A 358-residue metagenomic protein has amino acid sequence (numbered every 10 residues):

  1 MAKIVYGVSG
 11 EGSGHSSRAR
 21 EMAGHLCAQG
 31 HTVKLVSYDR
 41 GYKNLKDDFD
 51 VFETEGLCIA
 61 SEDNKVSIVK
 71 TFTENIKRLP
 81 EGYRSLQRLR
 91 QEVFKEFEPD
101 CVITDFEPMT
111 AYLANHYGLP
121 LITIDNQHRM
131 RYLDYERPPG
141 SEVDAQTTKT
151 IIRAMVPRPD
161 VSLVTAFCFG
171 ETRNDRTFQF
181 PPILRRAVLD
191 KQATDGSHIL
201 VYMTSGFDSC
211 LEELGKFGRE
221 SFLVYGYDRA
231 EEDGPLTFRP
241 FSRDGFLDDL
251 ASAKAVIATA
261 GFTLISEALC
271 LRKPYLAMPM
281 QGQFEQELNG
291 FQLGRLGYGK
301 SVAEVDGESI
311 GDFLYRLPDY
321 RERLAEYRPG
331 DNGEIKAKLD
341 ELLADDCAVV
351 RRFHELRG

Functional and structural regions predicted by a protein language model:
V8-R20: A short, glycine/small-residue-rich beta-strand->loop->alpha-helix junction that serves as a flexible
G10, A28, V33-E81: Conserved nucleotide-sugar phosphate-binding/catalytic loop shared by glycosyltransferases and other
A23, I183-A255, E308: Donor-nucleotide binding loops and adjacent catalytic segments primarily of GT-B fold Leloir glycosyltransferases
I68-C101, P108-M109: Conserved nucleotide-sugar donor-binding subdomain of glycosyltransferases
Q91-Q146: Conserved nucleotide-sugar donor-interacting segment of glycosyltransferase catalytic cores, predominantly GT-B
C101-D105, D249-L288: A donor-sugar binding/catalytic signature common to diverse glycosyltransferases and related nucleotide-sugar
Y132-F207, G226-Y227: A nucleotide-sugar donor-handling region in carbohydrate enzymes
D312-G358: C-terminal amphipathic helix plus adjacent low-complexity, charged tail appended to glycosyltransferase catalytic
